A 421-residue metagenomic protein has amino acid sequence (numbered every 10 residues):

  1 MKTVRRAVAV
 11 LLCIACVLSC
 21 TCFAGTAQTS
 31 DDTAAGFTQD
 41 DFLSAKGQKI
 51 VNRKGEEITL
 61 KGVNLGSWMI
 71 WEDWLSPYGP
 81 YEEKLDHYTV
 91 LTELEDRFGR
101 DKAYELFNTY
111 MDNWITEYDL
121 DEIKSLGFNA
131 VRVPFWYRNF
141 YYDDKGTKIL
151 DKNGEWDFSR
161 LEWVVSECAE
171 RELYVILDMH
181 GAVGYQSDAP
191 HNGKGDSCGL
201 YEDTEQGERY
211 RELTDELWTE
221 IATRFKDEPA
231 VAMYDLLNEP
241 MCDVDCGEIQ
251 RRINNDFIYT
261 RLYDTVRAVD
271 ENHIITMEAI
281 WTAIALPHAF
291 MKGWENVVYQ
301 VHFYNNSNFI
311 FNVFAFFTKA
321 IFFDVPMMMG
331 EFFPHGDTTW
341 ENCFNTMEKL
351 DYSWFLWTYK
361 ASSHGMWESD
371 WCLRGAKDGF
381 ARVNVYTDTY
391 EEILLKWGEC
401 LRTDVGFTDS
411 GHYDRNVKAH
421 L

Functional and structural regions predicted by a protein language model:
M1-L11: Bacterial N-terminal signal peptides that target proteins for export
L11-S19: Bacterial N-terminal signal peptides
A15, G62-N64, V298, S353: Generic structural signal for residues positioned in beta-strands
L18-S19, K145, H191, F344: Residues in and immediately flanking transmembrane alpha helices
L18-T33: Sec-dependent signal peptide cleavage junction
A35-D40, A45-L60, L65-I274, A279-P287: Active-site mouth of glycoside hydrolases
F42, E205-Q206, E212-A361, M366-Y386: Extracellular glycoside hydrolase catalytic/binding regions
D378, R382-L421: C-terminal functional modules
